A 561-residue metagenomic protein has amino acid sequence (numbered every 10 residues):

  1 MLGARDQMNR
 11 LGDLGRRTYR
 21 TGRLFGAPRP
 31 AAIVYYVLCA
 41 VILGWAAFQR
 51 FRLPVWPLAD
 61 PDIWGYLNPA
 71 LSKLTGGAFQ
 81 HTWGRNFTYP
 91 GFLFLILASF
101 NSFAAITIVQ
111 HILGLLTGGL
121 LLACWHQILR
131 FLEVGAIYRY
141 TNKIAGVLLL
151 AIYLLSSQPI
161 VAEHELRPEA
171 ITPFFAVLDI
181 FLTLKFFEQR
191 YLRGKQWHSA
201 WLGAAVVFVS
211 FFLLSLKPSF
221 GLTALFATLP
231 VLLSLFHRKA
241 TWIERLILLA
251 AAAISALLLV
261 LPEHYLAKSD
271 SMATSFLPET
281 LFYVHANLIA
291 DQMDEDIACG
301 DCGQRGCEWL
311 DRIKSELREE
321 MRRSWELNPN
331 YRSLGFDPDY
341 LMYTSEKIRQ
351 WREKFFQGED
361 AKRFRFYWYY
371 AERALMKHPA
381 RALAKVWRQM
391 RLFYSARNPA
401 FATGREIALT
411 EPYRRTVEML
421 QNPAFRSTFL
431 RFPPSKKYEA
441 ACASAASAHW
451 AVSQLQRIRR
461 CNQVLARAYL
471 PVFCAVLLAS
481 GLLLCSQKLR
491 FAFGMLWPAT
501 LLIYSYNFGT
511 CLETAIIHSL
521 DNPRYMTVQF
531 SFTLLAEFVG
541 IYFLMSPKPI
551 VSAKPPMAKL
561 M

Functional and structural regions predicted by a protein language model:
M1-A47, R139, K143-A145, C485-R490 (+1 more regions): Start-transfer (signal-anchor) and selected internal transmembrane alpha helices of multi-pass inner/ER membrane
A27-A32, Y36, A104-L113, Q357 (+3 more regions): Membrane-interface anchor segments at the N-terminal boundary of transmembrane helices in multi-pass membrane enzymes
P28-A59, L154-L155, I254-H264: Transmembrane signal-anchor helices characteristic of membrane glycosylation enzymes that use polyprenol
R52-N68, F79-L95, N101-A104, L383: Extracytoplasmic catalytic/substrate-binding loops of multi-pass membrane glycan-assembly enzymes
A59, G65, A253-F366, L383 (+2 more regions): Juxtamembrane membrane-water interface segments immediately following transmembrane helices in multi-pass
F87-G91, S99-L120, G146-V147: Loop-to-helix entry region of an early transmembrane alpha helix in multi-pass inner-membrane enzymes
I108-I137, L178, L182: Transmembrane-helix motifs of polytopic, lipid-linked glycan transferases
D179-A205: Membrane-interface transmembrane helices that cradle and orient dolichyl/undecaprenyl
